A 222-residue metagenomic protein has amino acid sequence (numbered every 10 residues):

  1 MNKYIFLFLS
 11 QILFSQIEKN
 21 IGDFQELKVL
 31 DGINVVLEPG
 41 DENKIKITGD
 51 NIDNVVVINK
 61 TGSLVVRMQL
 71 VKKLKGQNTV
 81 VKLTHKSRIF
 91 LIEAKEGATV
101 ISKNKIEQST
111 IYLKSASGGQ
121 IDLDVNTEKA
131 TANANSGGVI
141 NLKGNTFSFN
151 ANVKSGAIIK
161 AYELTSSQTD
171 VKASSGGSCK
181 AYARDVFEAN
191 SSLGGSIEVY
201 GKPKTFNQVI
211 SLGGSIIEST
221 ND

Functional and structural regions predicted by a protein language model:
M1-D222: Intrinsically disordered, low-complexity terminal regions
